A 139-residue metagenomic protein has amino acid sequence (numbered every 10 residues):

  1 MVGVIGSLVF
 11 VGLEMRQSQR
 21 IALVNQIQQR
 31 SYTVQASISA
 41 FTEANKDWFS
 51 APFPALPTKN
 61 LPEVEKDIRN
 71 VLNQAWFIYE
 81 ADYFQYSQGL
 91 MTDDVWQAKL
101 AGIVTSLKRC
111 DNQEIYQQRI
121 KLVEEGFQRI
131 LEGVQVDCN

Functional and structural regions predicted by a protein language model:
M1-N60, K66: Membrane-proximal alpha-helical anchors
V64-N139: An amphipathic alpha-helical interaction surface
